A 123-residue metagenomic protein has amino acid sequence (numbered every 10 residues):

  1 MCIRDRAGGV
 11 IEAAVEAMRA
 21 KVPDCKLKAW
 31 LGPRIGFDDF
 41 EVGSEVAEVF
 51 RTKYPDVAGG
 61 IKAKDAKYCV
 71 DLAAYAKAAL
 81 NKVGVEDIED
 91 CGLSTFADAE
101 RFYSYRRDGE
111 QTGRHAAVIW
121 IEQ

Functional and structural regions predicted by a protein language model:
I3-Q123: Active-site microenvironment for binding and transforming phosphate-containing groups
